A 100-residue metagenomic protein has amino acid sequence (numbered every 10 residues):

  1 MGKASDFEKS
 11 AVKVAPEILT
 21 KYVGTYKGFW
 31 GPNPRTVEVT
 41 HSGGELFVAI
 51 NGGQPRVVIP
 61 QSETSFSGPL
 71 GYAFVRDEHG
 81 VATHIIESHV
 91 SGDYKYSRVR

Functional and structural regions predicted by a protein language model:
M1-R100: Peripheral terminal and inter-domain segments
